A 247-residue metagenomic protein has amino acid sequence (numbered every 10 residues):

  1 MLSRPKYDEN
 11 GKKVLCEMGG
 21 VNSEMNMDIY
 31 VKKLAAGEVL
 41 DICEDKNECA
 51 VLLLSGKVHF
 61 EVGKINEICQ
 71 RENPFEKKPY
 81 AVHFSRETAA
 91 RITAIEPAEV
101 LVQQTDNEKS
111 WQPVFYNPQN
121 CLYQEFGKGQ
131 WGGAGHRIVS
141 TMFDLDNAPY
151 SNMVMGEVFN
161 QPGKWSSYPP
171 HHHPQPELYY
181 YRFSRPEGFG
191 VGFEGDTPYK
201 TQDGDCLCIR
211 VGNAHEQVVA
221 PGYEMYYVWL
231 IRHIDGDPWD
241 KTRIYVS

Functional and structural regions predicted by a protein language model:
E9-D41, G129-E177: A short glycine-rich, His/Asp/Glu-containing loop-to-beta-strand
I29-K33, A50, A81-H83, V102 (+4 more regions): Conserved hydrophobic/aromatic beta-strand scaffold that supports enzyme active sites
I29-V31, A36-T93: Extended, compositionally biased flexible segments
D45-N66, P162-G163, Y168, P174-C206 (+1 more regions): Glycine- and acidic-residue-biased ligand/ion/polar-headgroup-sensing regions
N66, R71-E72, L207, H215-S247: Charged, cofactor-coupling segments
F75-E96, T105, K200-G222, L230-R232: Conserved metal-binding segment of the jelly-roll/cupin
R86, A94, V102-N107, F143-D144 (+3 more regions): Short, structured patches in soluble enzyme cores that scaffold and shape functional sites
A98-I138, F193, V228-S247: Double-stranded beta-helix
